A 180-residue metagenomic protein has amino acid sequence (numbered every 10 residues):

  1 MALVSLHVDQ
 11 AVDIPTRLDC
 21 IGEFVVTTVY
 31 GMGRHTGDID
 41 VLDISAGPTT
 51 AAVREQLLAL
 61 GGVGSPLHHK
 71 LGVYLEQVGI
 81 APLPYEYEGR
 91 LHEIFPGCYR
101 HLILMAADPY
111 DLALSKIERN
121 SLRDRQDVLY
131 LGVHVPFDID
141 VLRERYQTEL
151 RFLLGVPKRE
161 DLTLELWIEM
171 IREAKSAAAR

Functional and structural regions predicted by a protein language model:
M1-R180: Compositionally biased terminal segments of proteins
